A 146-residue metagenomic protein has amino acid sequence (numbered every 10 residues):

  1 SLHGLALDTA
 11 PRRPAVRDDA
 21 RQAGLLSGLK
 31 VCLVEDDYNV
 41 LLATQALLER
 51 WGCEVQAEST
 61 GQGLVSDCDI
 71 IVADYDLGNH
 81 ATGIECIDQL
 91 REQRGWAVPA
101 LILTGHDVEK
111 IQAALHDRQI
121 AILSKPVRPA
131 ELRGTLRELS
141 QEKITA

Functional and structural regions predicted by a protein language model:
S1-L29: Disordered, acidic interdomain junction associated with two-component signaling
E35, T104: Conserved acidic carboxylate
D37-L41: Short acidic/polar segment at the start of the alpha1 helix of CheY-like receiver
L42-R50: Charged docking surfaces used in two-component/phosphorelay signaling
A43, K110, V127-E138: C-terminal output helix
Q45, E54-I70, D74-G78, R133: Acidic, metal-coordinating helix/loop segments flanking the phosphotransfer/catalytic sites of two-component signaling
A73-R91, W96: Conserved phosphotransfer microenvironments
A114-L123: As written
